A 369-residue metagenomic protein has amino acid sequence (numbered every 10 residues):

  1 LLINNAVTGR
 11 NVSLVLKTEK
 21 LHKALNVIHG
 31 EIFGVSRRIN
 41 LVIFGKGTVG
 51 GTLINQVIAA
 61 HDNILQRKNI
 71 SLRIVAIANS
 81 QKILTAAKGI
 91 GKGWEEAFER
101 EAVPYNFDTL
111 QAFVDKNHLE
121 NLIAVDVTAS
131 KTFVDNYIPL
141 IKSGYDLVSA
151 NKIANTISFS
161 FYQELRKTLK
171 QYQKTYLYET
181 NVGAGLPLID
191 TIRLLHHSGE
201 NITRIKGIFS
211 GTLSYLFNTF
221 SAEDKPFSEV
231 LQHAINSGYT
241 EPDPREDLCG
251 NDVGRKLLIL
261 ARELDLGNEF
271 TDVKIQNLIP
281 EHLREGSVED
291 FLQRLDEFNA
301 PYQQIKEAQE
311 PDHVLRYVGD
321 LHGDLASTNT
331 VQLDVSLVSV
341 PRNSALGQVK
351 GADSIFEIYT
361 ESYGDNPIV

Functional and structural regions predicted by a protein language model:
L1-I54, A60, V369: A conserved regulatory-domain signal marking ACT and ACT-like small-molecule sensing domains and adjacent regulatory
L2-I3, I123-D126, L147-A150, Y176-T180 (+1 more regions): General beta-strand structural signal in soluble alpha/beta enzymes
N40-K46, G50-K142: N-terminal glycine-/serine-/threonine-rich beta1-alpha1-beta2 phosphate-ribose binding loop of Rossmann-like
S130-S143, K152-E179, A184-L195: Rossmann-fold NAD(P)-binding glycine/threonine-rich loop
K170-Q173, L177-T240, D247-V253, I259: Rossmann-like NAD(P)H-binding beta-loop-alpha module
T219-F220, K225-L346: Substrate-binding/catalytic subdomain of NAD(P)-dependent oxidoreductase enzymes
L333-Y363, V369: Low-complexity, glycine/alanine/valine/leucine- and proline-rich hydrophobic stretches
